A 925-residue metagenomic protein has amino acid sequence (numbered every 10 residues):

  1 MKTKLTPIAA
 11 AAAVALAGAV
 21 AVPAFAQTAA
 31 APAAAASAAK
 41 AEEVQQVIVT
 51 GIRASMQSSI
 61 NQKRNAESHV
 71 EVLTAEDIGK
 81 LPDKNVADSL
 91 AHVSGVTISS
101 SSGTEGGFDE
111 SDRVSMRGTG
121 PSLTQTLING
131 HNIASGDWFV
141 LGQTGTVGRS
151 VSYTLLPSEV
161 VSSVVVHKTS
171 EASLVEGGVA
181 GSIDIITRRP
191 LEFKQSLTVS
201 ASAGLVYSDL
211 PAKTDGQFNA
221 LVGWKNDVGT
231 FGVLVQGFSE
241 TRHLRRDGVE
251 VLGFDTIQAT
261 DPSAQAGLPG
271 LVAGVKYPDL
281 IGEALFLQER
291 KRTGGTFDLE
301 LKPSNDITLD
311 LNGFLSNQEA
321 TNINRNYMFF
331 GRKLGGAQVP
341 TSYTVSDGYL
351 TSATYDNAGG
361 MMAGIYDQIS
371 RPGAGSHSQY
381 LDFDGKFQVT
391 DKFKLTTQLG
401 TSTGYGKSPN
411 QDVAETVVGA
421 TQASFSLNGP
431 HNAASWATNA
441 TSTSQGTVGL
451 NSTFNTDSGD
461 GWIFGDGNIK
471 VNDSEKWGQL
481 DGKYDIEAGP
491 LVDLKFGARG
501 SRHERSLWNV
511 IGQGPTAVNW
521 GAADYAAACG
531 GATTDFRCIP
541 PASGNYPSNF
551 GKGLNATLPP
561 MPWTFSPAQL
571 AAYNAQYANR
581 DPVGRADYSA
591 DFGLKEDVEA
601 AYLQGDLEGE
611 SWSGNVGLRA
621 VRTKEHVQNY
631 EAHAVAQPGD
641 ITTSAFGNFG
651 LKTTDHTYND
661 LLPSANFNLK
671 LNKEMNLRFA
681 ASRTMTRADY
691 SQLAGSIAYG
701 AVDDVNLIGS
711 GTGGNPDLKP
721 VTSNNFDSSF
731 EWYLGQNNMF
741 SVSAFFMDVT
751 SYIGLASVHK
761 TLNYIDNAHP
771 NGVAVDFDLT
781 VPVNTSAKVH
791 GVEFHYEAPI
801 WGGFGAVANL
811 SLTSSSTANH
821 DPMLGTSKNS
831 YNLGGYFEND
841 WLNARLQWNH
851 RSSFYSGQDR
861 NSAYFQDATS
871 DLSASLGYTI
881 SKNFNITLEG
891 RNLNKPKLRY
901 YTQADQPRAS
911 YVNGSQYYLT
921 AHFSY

Functional and structural regions predicted by a protein language model:
I48-L81, I133-T144: N-terminal periplasmic "start-of-domain" segments of outer-membrane beta-barrel proteins
A87-G136, K168: Extracytoplasmic beta-strand/coil segments of soluble accessory domains associated with Gram-negative outer-membrane
D137, V518, S852-G857, G877-Y925: C-terminal beta-signal and adjacent terminal beta-strands/loops of Gram-negative outer-membrane beta-barrel proteins
Q143-V151, E159-V166, S173-L268, D279 (+4 more regions): Outer-membrane beta-barrel translocator/receptor signature
D184-T187, A203-V206, T214-K225, L280-N324 (+9 more regions): Outer-membrane beta-barrel transmembrane strands
D247-E283, I323-Q368, V413-F464, T516-P541 (+6 more regions): Solvent-exposed loop segments that connect transmembrane elements
S376-S378, A586, A590-V598, H656 (+7 more regions): Outer-membrane beta-barrel signature, preferentially recognizing the C-terminal barrel domain of Gram-negative
A744-V749, I753-K760, Y764-D859, N894 (+1 more regions): Gram-negative outer-membrane beta-barrel transporters
